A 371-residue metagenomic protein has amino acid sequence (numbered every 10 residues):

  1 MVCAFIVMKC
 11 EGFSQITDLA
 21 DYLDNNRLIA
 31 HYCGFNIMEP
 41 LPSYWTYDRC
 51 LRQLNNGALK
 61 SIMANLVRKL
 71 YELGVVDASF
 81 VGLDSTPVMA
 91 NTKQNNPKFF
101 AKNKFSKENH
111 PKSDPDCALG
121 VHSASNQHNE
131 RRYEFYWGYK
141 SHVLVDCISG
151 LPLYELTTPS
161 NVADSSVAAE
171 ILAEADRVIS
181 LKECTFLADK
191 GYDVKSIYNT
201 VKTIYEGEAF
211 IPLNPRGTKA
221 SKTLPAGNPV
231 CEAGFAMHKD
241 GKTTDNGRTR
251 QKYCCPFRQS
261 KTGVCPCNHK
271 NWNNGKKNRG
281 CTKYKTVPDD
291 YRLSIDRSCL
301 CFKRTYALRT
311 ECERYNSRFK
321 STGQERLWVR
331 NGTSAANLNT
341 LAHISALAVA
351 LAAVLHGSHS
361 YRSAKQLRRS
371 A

Functional and structural regions predicted by a protein language model:
M1-M63, L172: Short, positively charged, Gly/Tyr-enriched micro-motifs that form contact patches at catalytic or ligand/partner
F5-E11, L54, C147, R309 (+2 more regions): Generic structural signal for hydrophobic core residues of well-folded globular domains
F5-F13, D18, I37, T158 (+4 more regions): Short, charged/polar micro-motifs that form catalytic or ligand-binding hotspots
D24, A226-Y253, K285-G332: Short amphipathic alpha-helical "interface-anchor" segments enriched in bulky aromatics
Y44-E206, F210-N214, N339: Polybasic low-complexity intrinsically disordered regions
G217-A226: Short, charged, surface-exposed secondary-structure boundary motifs
Y253-S294: Long, low-complexity, polar/charged, intrinsically disordered or flexibly structured peripheral segments
F302-A371: Basic, amphipathic alpha-helical segments enriched in Lys/Arg and hydrophobic/aromatic residues
